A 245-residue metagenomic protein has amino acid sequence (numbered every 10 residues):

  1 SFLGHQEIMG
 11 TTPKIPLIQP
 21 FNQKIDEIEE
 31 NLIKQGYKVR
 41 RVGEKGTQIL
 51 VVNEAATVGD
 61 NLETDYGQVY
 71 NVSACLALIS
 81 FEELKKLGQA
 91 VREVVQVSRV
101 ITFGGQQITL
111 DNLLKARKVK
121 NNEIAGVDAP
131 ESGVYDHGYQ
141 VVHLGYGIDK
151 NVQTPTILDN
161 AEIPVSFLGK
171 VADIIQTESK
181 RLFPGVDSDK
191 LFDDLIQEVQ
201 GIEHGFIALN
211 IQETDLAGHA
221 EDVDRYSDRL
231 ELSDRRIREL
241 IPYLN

Functional and structural regions predicted by a protein language model:
S1-L87, L110-K115: Active-site nucleophile/metal-coordination loop of metallo-enzymes that catalyze phosphate/sulfate and related
L87-V94, N151-I157, L191-I202, P242: Short amphipathic alpha-helices and their capping/turn segments at secondary-structure boundaries
Q89-G169: Extended, H/D-rich, highly charged conserved domains that either
V94-F103, L195-D215: Active-site regions of oxyanion-processing enzymes, predominantly non-cytosolic
H137-Y146, E178-D189, D222-D228: Glycine-rich tight-turn/loop motif centered on a GG-T
V165-T177, I202-A217: A glycine-rich, aromatic-flanked flexible loop/lid motif
S166-L195: Functional beta-strand-loop-alpha-helix junction segments that form "active/interaction loops" within catalytic
D193-V199, D215-N245: A long, amphipathic alpha-helix that forms part of the scaffold/cap immediately adjacent to metal-dependent active
